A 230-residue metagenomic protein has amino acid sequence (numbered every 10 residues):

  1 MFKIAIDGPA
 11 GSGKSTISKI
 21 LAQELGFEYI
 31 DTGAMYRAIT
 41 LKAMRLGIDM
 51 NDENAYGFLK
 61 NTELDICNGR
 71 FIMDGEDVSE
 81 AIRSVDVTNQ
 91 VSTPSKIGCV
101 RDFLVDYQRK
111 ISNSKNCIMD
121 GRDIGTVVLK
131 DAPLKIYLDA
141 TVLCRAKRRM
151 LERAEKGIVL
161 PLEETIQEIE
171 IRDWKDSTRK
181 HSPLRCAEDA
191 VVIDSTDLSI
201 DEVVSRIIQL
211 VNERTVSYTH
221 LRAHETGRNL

Functional and structural regions predicted by a protein language model:
I6: Hydrophobic anchor at the beta1->P-loop junction of P-loop NTPases
P9: P-loop (Walker A) phosphate-binding loop of NTP-binding proteins
K14: Conserved lysine of the Walker
I17: Hydrophobic positions on the alpha1 helix immediately C-terminal to the Walker A/P-loop
E24-R83: N-terminal phosphate/diphosphate-binding loop that engages ATP/GTP or pyrophosphate donors across diverse enzyme folds
N68, Q108-S114, R122, V127 (+2 more regions): Small-molecule kinase domains that catalyze NTP-dependent phosphoryl transfer to phosphate-bearing small molecules
T88-V91, S95, C99-A154: ATP-dependent NMP and nucleoside kinases share a basic, alpha-helical "lid"
T219-T226: Conserved small/polar residues in nucleotide/adenosyl-binding loops
